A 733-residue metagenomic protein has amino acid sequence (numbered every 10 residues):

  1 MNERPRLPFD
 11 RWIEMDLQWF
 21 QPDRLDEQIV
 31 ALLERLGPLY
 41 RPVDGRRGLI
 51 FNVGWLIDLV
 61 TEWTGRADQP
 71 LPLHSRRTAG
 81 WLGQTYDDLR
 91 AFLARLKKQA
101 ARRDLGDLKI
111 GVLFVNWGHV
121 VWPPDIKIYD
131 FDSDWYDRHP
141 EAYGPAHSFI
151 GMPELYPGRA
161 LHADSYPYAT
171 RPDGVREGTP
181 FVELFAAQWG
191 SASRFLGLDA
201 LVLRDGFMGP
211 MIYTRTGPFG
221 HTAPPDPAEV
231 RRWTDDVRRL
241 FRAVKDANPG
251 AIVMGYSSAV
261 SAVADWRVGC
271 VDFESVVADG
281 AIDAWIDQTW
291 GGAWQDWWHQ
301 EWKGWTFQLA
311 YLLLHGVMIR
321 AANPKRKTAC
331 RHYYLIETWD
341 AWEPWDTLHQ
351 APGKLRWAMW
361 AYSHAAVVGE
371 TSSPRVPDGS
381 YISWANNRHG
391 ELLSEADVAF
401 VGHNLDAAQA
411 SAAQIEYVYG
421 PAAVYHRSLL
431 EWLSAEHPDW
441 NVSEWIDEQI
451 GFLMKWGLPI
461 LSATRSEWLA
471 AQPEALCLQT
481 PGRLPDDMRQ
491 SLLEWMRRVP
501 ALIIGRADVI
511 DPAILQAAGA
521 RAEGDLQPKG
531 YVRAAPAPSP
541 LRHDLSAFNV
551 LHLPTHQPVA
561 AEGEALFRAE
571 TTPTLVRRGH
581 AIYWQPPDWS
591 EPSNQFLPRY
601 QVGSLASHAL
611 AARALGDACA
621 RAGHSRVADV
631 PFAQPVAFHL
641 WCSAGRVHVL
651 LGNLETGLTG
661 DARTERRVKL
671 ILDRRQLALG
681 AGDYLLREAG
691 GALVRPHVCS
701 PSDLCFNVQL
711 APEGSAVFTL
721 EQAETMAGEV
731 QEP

Functional and structural regions predicted by a protein language model:
M1-A470, C477, P481, D486-S491 (+3 more regions): Glycan-processing catalytic domains of CAZymes
L201, E474-L478, A501-L502, I582-W584: Generic beta-sheet signal
A470-A471, M496: A short, aliphatic-rich alpha-helical micro-motif
L493-A711, S715-E732: A conserved amphipathic helix/loop scaffold that creates a polar/acidic microenvironment used either to coordinate
